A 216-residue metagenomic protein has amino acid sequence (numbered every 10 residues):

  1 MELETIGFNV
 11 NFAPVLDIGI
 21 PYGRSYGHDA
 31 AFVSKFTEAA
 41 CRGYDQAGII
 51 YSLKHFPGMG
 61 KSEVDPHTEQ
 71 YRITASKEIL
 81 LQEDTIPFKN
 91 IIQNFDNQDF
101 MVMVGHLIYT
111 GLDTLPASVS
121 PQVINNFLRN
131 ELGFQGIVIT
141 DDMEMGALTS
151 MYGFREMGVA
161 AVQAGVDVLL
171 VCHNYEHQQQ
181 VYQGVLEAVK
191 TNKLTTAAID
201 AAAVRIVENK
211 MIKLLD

Functional and structural regions predicted by a protein language model:
M1-G7, V204: Active-site-adjacent structural elements in enzyme catalytic domains
A13-P21: Short, conserved phosphate-binding/catalytic loop or strand-edge motifs used in phosphoryl-/nucleotidyl-transfer
H28, F32-A198, E208: Second-shell residues forming the walls of enzyme active-site clefts
N192, K213-L214: Short glycine-centered helix-capping/turn motifs at secondary-structure transition points
R205-K213: Core structural elements
